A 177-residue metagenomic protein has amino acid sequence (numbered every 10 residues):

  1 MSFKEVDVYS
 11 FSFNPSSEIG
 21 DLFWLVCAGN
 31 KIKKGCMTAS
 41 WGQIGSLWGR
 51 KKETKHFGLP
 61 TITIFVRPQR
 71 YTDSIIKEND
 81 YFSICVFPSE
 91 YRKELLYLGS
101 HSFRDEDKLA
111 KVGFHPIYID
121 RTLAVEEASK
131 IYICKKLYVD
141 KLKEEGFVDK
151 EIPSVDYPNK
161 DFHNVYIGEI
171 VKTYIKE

Functional and structural regions predicted by a protein language model:
M1-E90, K172, E177: N-terminal structural module
K52, D120-L123: Beta-strand-rich interaction surfaces with strong enrichment in secreted/lumenal proteins
C85-R104: Short beta-strand/loop turn elements enriched in aromatics
Y91, D105-K108, S129, Y138-V139: Conserved, well-structured core segments that form or line functional sites
D107-P116: Short, structured beta-strand/loop micro-motifs enriched in basic residues and often containing a Trp
I117-D120, I152-P153: Short structured motifs
A124-Y132: Short coil-to-beta-strand transition motifs
E126, K136-E177: Flexible glycine-rich active-site/ligand-binding loops centered on an Asp-His dyad
